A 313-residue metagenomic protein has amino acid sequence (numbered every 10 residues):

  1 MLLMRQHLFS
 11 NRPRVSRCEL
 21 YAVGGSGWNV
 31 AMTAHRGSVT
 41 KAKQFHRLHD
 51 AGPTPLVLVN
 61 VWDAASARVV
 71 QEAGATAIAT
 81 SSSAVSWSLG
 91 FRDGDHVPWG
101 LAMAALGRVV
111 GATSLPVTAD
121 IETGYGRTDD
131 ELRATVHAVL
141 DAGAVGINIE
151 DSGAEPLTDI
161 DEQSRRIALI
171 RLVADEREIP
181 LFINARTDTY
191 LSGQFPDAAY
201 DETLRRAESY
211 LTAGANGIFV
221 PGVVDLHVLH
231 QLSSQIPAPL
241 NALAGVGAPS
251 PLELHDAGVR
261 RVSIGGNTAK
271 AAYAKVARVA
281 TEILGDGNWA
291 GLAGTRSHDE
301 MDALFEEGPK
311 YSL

Functional and structural regions predicted by a protein language model:
M1-M4: Methionine residue identity
T33-V39, N267-L313: Extended, intrinsically disordered, low-complexity segments
A42-L48, L56-L115, Y125-A238, A248-A257: Alpha/beta enzyme core
S114-V117, H230-N288: Catalytic-face loop-and-helix region of soluble metabolic enzyme cores
